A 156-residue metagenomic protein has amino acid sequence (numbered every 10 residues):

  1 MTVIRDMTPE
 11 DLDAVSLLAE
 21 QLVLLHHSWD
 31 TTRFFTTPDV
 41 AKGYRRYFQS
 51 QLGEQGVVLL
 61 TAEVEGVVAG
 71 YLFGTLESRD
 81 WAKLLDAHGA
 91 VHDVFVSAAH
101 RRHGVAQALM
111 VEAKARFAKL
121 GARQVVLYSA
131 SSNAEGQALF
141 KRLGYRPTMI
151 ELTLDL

Functional and structural regions predicted by a protein language model:
V3-L18, H26: A short beta-loop-alpha structural element at the N-terminal edge of CoA-dependent acyl/N-acetyltransferase catalytic
E20-Y47: Conserved GNAT-fold acetyl-CoA-binding loop/helix
R45-L60, A90: A short helix-loop-beta-strand connector motif used in the catalytic cores of GNAT acetyltransferases and, in some
T61, V67-L76, A90, F95: Conserved beta-strand in the GNAT
S78-V91, R101, T148: A conserved beta-turn-beta hairpin within the catalytic core of GNAT-like acetyltransferases that forms part
D93-V96, R102-A115, A138, R142: Conserved acetyl-CoA-binding loop-helix of GNAT-fold acetyltransferases
Q107, K119, S131-M149: Conserved active-site alpha-helix within GNAT-family acetyltransferase domains
A118-Y128: Conserved GNAT acetyl-CoA-binding A-motif
